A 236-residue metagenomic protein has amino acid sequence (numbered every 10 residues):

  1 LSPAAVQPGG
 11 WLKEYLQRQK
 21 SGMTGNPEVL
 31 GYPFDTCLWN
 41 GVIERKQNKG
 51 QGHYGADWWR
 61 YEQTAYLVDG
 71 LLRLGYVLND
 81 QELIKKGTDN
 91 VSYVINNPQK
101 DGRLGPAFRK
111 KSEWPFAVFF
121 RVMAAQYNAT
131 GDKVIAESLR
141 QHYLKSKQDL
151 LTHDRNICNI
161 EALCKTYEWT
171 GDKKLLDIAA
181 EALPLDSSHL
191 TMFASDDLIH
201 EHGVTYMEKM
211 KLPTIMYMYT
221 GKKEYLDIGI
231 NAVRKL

Functional and structural regions predicted by a protein language model:
L1-L236: Glycan-recognition and catalytic cores of secretory/periplasmic carbohydrate-active enzymes
